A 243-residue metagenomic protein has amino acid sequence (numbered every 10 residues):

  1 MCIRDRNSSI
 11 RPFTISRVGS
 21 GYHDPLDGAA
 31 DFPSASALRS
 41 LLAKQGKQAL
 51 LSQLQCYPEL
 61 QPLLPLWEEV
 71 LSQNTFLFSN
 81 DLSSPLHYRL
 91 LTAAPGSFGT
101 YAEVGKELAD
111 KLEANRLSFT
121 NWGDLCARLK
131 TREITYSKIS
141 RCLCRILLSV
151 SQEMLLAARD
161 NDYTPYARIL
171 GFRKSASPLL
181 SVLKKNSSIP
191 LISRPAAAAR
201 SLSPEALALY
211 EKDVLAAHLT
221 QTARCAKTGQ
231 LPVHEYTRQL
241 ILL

Functional and structural regions predicted by a protein language model:
R4-L243: Active-site cores that bind ATP or allylic diphosphates and position pyrophosphate for catalysis
